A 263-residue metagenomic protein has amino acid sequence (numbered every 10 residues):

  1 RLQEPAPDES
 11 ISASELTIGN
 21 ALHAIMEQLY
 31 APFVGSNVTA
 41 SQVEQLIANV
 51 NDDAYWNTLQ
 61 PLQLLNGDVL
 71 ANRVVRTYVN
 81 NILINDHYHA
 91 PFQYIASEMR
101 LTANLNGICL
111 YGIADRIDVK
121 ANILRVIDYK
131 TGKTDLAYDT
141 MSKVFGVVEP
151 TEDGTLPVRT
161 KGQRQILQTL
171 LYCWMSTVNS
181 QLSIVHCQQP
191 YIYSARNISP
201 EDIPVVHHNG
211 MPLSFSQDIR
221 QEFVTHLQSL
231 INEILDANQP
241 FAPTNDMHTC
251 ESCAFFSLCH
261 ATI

Functional and structural regions predicted by a protein language model:
R1-P32, D246-F256, H260: C-terminal, charged and often intrinsically disordered regions of DNA end-processing helicases and nucleases
R1-S12, Q28-A40, W56-D68, E98 (+3 more regions): Glycine- and acidic
P5, A103-N106, R125, K133-A137 (+2 more regions): Flexible loop/turn segments at secondary-structure boundaries
S10-A21, V43-N51, A71-V75, I108-L110 (+5 more regions): Secondary-structure capping and boundary motifs in well-ordered enzyme cores
A21-E98, N104: A non-catalytic, helix-rich entry segment at domain boundaries
Q42, P157-I166, L171-I263: Metal-dependent nuclease catalytic regions and adjoining charged, substrate-binding loops involved in nucleic-acid end
A96-W174: Non-catalytic protein-protein interaction segments used by genome-maintenance enzymes to assemble and couple activities
